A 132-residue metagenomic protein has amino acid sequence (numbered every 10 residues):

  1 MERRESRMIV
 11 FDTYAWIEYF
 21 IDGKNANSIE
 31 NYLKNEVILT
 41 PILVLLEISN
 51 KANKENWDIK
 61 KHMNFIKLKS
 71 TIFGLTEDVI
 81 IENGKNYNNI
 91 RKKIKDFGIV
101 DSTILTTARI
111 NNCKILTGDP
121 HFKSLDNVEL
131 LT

Functional and structural regions predicted by a protein language model:
M1-M8, L105, R109-T132: Acidic, PIN/NYN-like endoribonuclease modules and their adjacent C-terminal/linker elements
M1-T40, K51-N64: Short, well-structured N-terminal submotif of metal-dependent ribonuclease cores
I9, V37-L39, L68-G74, K114: Short loop->beta-strand "edge-of-pocket" segments that line small-molecule binding or catalytic clefts across diverse
F11-D12, T40-P41, F97-G98, D119: Histidine- and aromatic-rich ligand-binding microenvironments
W16-I17, L45, I80, F122-K123: A generic structural signal for short hydrophobic patches within well-formed alpha-helices
E55-I59, I90-K92, L131-T132: Short, hinge-like loop/turn segments at secondary-structure boundaries
I72-G118: Active-site neighborhoods of divalent-metal-dependent phosphate/nucleic-acid chemistry enzymes
